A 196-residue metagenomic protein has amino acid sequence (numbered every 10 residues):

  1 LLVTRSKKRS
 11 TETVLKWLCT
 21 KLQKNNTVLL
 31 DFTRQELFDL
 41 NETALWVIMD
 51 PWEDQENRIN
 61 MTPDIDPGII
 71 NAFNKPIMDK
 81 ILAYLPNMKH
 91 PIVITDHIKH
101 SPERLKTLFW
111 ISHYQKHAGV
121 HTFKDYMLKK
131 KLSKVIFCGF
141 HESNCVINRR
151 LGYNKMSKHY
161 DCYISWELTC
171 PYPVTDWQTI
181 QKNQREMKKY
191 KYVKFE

Functional and structural regions predicted by a protein language model:
L1-A44, D54-R58, P76-H90, I98-E196: Active-site-adjacent betaalpha module
V47-D50: Active-site flanking residues adjacent to catalytic metal/cofactor-binding acidic residues
E56-A72: A solvent-exposed, charged loop/short amphipathic helix patch at secondary-structure junctions
